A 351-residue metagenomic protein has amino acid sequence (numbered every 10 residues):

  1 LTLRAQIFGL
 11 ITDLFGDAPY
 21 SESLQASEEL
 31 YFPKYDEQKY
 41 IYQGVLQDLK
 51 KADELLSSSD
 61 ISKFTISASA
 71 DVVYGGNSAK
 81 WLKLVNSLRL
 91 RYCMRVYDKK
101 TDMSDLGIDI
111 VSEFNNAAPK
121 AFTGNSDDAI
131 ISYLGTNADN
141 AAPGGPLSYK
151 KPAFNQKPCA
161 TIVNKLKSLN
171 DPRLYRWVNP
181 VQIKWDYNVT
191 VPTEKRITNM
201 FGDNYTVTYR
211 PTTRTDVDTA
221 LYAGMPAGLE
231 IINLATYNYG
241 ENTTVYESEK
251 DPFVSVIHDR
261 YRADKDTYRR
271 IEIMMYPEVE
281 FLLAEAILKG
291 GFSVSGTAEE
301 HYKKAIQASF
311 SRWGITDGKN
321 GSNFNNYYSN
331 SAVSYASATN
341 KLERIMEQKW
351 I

Functional and structural regions predicted by a protein language model:
L1-L3, I7-A308, R312, A338-N340: Structured, solvent-exposed acidic/aromatic patches
K303, Q307-I351: Conserved SxxK-family serine transpeptidase/carboxypeptidase catalytic domain of penicillin-binding proteins
